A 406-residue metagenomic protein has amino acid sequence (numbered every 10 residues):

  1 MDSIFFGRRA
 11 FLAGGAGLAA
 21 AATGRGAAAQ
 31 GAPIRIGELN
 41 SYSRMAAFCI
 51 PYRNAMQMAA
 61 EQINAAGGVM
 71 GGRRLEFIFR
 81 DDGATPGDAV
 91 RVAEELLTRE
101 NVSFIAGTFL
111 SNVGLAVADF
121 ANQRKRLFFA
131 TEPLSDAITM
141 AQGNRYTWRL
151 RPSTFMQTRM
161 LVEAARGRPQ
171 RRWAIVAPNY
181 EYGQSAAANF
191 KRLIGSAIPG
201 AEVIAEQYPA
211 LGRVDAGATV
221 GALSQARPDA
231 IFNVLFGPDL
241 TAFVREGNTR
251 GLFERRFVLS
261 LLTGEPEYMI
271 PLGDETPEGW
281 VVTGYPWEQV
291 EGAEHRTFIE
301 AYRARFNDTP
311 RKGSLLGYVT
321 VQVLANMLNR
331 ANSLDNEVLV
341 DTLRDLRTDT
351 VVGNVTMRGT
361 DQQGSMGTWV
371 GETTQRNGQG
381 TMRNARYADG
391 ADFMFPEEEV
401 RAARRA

Functional and structural regions predicted by a protein language model:
M1-A19, T23: N-terminal secretory signal peptides and thylakoid transit peptides that target proteins across membranes
T23-L39, M45: C-terminal segment of N-terminal export signals and the immediately downstream linker at the start of the mature
G37-Q57, R80-P86, F109-L110, N179-Q184 (+2 more regions): Extracytoplasmic "Venus flytrap"
F48-N54, V69-M140, L150, P209-A216 (+2 more regions): Beta-alpha junction/loop-to-helix N-cap segments that form part of ligand/metal-binding clefts
R91, D136-A137, N144-T249, P286-T297: Extracellular/periplasmic Venus flytrap/periplasmic-binding protein
L96, E100-F109, F129-T131, A174-A177 (+4 more regions): Periplasmic-binding protein-like
G247-Y318, N329-L334, M382-R405: Extracellular/periplasmic periplasmic-binding protein-like sensory domains
R347-A406: Solvent-exposed, acidic/polar segments of extracytosolic/periplasmic ligand-binding ectodomains
